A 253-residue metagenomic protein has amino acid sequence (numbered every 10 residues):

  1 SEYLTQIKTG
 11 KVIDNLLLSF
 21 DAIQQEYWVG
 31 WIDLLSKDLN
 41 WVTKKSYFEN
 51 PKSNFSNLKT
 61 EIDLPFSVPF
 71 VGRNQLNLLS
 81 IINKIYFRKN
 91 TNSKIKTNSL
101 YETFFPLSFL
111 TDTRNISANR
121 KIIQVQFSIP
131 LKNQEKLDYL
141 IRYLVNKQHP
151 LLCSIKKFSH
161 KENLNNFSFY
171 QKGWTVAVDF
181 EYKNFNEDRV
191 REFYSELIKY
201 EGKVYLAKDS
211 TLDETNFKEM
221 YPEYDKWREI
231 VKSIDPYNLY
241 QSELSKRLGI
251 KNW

Functional and structural regions predicted by a protein language model:
S1-D138, R142, H149: C-terminal substrate-binding/cap subdomain adjacent to the FAD-binding core in PCMH-type and related FAD-linked
S1-I7, T97-T103, R142-H149, E214-I230 (+1 more regions): Compositionally biased, low-complexity linear motifs
L17, I141, Y194, R228-V231: Short, well-ordered alpha-helical packing segments
L18, G30, F70-N77, N166-Y170 (+3 more regions): Noncatalytic linker/hinge segments flanking ATPase motor cores
F20-I23, L144, Y224, I234: Alpha-helix boundary/capping residues
N57-S67, L131, D179-E192, V231-R247: Short, surface-exposed, charge-dense and proline/glycine-enriched linear segments
N98-E219: Substrate-recognition/cap regions that form aromatic- and gly/pro-loop-enriched pockets for small-molecule ligands
F185-E187, I198, G202-W253: Activity-critical C-terminal alpha-helical subdomain
